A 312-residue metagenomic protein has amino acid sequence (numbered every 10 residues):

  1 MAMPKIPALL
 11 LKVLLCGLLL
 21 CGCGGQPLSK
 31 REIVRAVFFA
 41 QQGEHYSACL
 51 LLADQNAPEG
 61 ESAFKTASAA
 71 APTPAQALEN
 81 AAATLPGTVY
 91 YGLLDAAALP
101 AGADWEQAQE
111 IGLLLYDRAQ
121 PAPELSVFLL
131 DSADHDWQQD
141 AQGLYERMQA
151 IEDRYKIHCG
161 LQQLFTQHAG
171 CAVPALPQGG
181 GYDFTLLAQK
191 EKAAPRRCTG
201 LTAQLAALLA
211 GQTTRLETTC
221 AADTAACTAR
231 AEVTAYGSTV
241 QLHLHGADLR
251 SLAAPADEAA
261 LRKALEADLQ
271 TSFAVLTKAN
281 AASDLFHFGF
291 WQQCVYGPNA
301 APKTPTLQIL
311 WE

Functional and structural regions predicted by a protein language model:
A2-K12, G17-E312: Membrane-proximal alpha-helical signals and transmembrane carboxylates
